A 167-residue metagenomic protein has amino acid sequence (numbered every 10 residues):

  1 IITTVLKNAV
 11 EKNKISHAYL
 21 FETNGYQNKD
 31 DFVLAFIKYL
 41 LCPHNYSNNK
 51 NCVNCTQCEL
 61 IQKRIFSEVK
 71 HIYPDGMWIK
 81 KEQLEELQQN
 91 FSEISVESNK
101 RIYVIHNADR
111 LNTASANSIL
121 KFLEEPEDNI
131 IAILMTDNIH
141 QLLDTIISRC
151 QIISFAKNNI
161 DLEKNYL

Functional and structural regions predicted by a protein language model:
I1-N107, I131-I133, D144: P-loop/Walker A NTP-binding region and its immediately flanking N-terminal helices in P-loop NTPase folds
V5, F36, S118-P126, T145 (+1 more regions): Catalytic-core regions built around general acid/base machinery
F66, L84, A116, I139 (+1 more regions): ATP/adenylate-binding site constellation spanning eukaryotic-like Ser/Thr protein kinases, ABC-transporter
D75, D109, N138, N159: Short, flexible active-site-adjacent loop segments at beta-strand->alpha-helix junctions, enriched in small/polar
S92, N117-L134: Conserved catalytic/switch belt of AAA+ P-loop NTPases
H106-N112, N117-E124, I139-H140: Catalytic acidic motif of RecA-like/P-loop NTPases
L134, Q141, T145, R149-L167: Long, charge-dense, solvent-exposed interaction surfaces that engage phosphate-rich ligands
